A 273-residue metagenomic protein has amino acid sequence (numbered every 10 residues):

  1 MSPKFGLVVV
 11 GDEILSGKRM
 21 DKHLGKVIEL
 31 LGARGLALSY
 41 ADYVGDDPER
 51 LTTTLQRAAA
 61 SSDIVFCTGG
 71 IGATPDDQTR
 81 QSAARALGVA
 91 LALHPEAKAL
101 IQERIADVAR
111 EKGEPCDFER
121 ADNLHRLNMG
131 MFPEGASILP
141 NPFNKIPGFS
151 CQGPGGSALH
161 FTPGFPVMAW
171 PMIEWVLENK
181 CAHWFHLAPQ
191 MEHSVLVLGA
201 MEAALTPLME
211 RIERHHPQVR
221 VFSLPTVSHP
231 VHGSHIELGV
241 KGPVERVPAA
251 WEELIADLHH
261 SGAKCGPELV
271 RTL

Functional and structural regions predicted by a protein language model:
M1-A41, D46, P248-A249: Glycine-rich phosphate/diphosphate-binding loop of Rossmann-like nucleotide-binding domains
G6, D63-I64, G130, A136-S137 (+3 more regions): Structural motif
V10-D12, C67-P75, P163-G164, L224 (+1 more regions): Glycine-rich beta-strand-to-loop/alpha-helix junction loops that act as flexible
G25-A86, A92, E103-A106: N-terminal small/polar loop signature for handling phosphorylated ligands or for N-terminal nucleophile
R50, Q78-P163, V167-W184: Proline/glycine-rich low-complexity loops and linkers
G153-E253, D257: An accessory alpha-helical subdomain
V221, D257-L273: Conserved short beta-strand edge segments in small beta-sheet-based binding/regulatory domains
